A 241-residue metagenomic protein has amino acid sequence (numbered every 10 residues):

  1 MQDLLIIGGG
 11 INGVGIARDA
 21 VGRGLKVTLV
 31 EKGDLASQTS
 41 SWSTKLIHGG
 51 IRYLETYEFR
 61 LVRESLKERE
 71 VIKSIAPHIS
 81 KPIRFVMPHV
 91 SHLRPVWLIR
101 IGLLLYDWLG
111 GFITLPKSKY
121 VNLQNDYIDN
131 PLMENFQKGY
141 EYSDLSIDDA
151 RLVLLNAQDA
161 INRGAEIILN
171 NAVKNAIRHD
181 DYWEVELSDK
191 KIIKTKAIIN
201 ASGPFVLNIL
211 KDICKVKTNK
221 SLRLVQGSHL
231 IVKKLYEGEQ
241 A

Functional and structural regions predicted by a protein language model:
M1-L4, D19-R23: Extreme N-terminal leader/targeting segments of oxidoreductases
M1-N12, T28: Beta1/beta-strand and adjacent pyrophosphate-binding region of the FAD-binding site in flavoprotein oxidoreductases
I7, I193-G203: Short hydrophobic core segments
V21-S41: Glycine-rich FAD pyrophosphate-binding loop
K45-D129: Dinucleotide-binding Rossmann-like beta1-alpha1 core, especially the glycine-rich loop that anchors the ADP
I47, T218-Q240: Central beta-strand plus flanking loop segment that forms part of the substrate or channel wall within the catalytic
Y140-D189, I193-K196: Helical element adjacent to the flavin cofactor pocket in flavoenzyme catalytic cores
N200-K215: Flavin (primarily FAD) binding-site architecture
